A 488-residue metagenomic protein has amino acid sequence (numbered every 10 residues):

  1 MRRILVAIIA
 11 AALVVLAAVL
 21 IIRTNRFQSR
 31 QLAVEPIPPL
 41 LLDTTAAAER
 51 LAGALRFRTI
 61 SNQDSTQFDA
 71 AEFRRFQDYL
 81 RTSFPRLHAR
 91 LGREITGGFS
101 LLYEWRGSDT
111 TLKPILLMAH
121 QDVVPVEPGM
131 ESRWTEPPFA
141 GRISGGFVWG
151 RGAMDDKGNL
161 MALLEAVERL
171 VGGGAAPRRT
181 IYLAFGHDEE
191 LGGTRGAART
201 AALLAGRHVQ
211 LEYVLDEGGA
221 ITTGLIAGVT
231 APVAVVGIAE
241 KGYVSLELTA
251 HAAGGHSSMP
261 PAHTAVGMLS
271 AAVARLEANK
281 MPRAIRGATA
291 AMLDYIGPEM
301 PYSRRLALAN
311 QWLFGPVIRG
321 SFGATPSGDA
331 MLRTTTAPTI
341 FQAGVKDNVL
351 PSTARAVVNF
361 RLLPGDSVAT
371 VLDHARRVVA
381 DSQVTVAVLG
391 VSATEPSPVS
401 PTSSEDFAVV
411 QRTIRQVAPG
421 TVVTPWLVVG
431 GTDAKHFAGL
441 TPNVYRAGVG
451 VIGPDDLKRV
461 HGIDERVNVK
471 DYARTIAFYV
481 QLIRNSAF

Functional and structural regions predicted by a protein language model:
M1-V14: N-terminal Sec-pathway targeting helices
L13-A153, G172-R179, V358: Acidic/His- and Gly-rich active-site-bordering loop/insert found across diverse amide/peptide-bond hydrolases
R26-A33, L204-Y213, A220-A231, V236-S245 (+3 more regions): Acidic-enriched catalytic cores of C-N bond-cleaving enzymes acting on peptides and small amides
L42, R93-E94, E104, T110-T111 (+5 more regions): An extended, acidic, His-containing surface patch that forms the Zn2+-binding/catalytic region of metallohydrolases
A52, R56-I60, R81-A89, E165-G172 (+8 more regions): Sec-exported extracytoplasmic/periplasmic mature domains
S65-T66, V126-E131, G193-A197, L225-G228 (+3 more regions): Short, solvent-exposed loop/turn and secondary-structure capping segments
F147-V235: Acidic/histidine-rich catalytic neighborhood of metal-dependent amide-processing enzymes
